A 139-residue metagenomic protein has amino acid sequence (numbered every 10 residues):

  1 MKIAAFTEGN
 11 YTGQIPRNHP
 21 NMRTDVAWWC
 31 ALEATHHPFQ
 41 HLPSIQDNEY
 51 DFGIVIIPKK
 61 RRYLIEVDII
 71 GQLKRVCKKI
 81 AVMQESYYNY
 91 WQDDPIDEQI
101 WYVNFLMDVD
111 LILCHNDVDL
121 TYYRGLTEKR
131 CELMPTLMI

Functional and structural regions predicted by a protein language model:
M1: Polar, enzyme-active/binding microenvironments
A4-E128: Extended catalytic core of nucleotide-activated donor transferases of GT-like folds
K129-L133: A short alpha->loop->secondary-structure connector
M134-I139: Short beta-strand->alpha-helix junction loop in the catalytic core of nucleotide-activated group-transfer enzymes
